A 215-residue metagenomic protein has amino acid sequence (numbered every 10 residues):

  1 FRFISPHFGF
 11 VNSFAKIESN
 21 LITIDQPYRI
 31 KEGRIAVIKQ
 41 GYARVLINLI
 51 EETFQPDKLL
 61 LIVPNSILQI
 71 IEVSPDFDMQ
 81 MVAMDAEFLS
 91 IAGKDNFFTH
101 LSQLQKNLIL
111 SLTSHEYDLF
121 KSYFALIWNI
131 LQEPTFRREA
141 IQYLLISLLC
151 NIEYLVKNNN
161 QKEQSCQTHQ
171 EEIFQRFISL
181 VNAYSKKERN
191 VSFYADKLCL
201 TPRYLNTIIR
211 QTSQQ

Functional and structural regions predicted by a protein language model:
F1-E52: Generic protein-terminus/edge-of-domain signal
L49-V63: Short acidic-glycine-tyrosine-enriched beta hairpin
D57, L205-N206: Short hydrophobic/aromatic patch on the recognition helix
S66-E87, G93-K94: Ligand-binding loop in jelly-roll beta-barrel domains
S102-L145, N151, S179: Amphipathic alpha-helical segments enriched in hydrophobic/aromatic residues interleaved with Lys/Arg
L112, P134-E139, I152-S179, A183-L198 (+1 more regions): Short, Lys/Arg-enriched, Trp-marked, Pro/Gly-tolerant hinge/linker segments that flank
